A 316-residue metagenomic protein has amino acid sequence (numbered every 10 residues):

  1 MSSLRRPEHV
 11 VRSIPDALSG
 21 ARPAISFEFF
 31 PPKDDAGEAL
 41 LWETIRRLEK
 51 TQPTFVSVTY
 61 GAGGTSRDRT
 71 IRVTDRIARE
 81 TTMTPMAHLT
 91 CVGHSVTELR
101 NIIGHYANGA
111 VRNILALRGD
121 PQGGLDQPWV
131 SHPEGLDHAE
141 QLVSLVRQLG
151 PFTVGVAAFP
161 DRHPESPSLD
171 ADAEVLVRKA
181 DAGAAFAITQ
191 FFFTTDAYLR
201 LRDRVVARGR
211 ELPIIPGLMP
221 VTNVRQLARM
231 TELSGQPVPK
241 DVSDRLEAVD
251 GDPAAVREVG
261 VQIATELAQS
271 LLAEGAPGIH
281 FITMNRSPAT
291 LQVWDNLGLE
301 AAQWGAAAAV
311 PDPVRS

Functional and structural regions predicted by a protein language model:
S2-V58: Conserved N-terminal beta1-alpha1 strand-loop-helix module at the mouth
R6-V11, P133-F159, R208-E266, L297-S316: Active-site pocket-lining/capping segments in soluble small-molecule metabolic enzymes
P7-E8, I14-P15, A36-A39, G64-R76 (+5 more regions): Active-site-adjacent beta->alpha loops and helix N-cap segments on the catalytic face of soluble alpha/beta enzymes
G20-A24, Q52-F55, T81-P85, A110-R112 (+4 more regions): Short, well-ordered coil/turn segments that N-cap beta-strands
A24-W42, P85-T97, T153-A171, E247-Q262: Active-site mouth loops of central-metabolism enzymes
E28, V56, Y106, K179 (+3 more regions): Conserved, mostly hydrophobic/aromatic
F29-P32, T59-G63, H88-H94, L117-D120 (+5 more regions): Active-site beta-loop-alpha junctions enriched in small/polar residues
S144-I188, Q262-P277: Active-site/ligand-binding-proximal alpha/beta "capping" segment
